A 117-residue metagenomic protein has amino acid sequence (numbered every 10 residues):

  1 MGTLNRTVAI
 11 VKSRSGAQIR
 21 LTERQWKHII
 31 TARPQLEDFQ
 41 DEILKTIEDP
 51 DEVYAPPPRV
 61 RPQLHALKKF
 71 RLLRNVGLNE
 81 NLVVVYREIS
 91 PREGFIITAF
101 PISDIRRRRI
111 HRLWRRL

Functional and structural regions predicted by a protein language model:
M1-L117: Ribonuclease/tRNase effector modules and their secretory precursors
